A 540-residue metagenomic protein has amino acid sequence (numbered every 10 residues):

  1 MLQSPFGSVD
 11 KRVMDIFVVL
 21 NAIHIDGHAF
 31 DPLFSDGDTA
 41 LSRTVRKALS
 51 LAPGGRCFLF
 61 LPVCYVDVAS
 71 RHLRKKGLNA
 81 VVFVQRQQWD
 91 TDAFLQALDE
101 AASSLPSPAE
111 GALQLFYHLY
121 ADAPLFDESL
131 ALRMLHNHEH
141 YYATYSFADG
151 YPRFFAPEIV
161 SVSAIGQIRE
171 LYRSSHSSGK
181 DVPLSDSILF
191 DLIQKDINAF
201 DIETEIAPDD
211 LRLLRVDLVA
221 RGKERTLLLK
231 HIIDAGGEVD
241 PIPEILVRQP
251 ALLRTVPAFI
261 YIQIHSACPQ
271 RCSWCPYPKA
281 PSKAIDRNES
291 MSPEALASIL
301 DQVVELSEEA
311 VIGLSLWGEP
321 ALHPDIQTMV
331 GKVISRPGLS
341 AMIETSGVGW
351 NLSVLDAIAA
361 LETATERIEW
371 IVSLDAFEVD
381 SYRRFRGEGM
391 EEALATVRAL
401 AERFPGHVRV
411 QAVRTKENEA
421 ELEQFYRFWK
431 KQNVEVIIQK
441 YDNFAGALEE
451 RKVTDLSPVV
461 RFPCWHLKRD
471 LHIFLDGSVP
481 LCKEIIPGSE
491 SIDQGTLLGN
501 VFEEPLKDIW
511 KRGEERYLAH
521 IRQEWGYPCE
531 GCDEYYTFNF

Functional and structural regions predicted by a protein language model:
R12-V68: N-terminal glycine-rich phosphate-binding loop and ensuing alpha1 helix
I23-I25, P320, G347-N351, W370-G387 (+1 more regions): Conserved radical SAM core fold
F83-R169: Conserved beta-loop-beta/alpha segment of the NTase-like Rossmann-fold superfamily that binds/positions NTPs
R133-T144, A164-L184, K195, E419-K431: Basic phosphate/pyrophosphate-binding loop/patch that engages nucleotide-derived ligands
S185-F259, C532: Conserved alpha/beta core of the MobA/IspD/sugar-nucleotide pyrophosphorylase nucleotidyltransferase superfamily
E238-P250, T396-R398, E402-R409, W429-T454 (+1 more regions): C-terminal accessory region of radical SAM enzymes
Q249-E369, E388: Conserved alpha-helical substructure of the radical SAM core
Q263, S307-S315, S335-E344, T365-L374 (+3 more regions): Conserved C-terminal portion of the radical SAM core fold that forms the substrate/S-adenosylmethionine-binding
